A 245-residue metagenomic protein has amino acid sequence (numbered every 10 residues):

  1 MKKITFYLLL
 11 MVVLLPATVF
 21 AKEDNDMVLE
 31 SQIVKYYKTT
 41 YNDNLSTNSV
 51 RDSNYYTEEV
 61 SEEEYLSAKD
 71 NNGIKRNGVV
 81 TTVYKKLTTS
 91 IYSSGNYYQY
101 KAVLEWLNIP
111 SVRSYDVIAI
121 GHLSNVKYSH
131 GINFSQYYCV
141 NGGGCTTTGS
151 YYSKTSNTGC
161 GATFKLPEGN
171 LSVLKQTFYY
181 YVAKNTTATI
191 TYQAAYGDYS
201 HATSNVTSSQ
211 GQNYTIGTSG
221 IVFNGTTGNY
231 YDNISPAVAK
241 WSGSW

Functional and structural regions predicted by a protein language model:
M1, T5, K35, H122 (+1 more regions): Aromatic-residue detector
M1-E23: Sec-dependent N-terminal signal peptides of Gram-positive bacterial secreted proteins and lipoproteins
M1-K2, L29, S46, S61 (+2 more regions): Serine/threonine-rich low-complexity intrinsically disordered regions
V12, V28-L29, I33, T47-N48 (+6 more regions): Alpha-helical protein-protein interaction elements
P16, F20-D26, K240-W245: Short amphipathic alpha-helical segments
A21-K86: N-terminal propeptides/leader regions of secreted preproproteins that are proteolytically removed before maturation
I74-W245: Mature secreted bioactive peptide module from preproproteins
